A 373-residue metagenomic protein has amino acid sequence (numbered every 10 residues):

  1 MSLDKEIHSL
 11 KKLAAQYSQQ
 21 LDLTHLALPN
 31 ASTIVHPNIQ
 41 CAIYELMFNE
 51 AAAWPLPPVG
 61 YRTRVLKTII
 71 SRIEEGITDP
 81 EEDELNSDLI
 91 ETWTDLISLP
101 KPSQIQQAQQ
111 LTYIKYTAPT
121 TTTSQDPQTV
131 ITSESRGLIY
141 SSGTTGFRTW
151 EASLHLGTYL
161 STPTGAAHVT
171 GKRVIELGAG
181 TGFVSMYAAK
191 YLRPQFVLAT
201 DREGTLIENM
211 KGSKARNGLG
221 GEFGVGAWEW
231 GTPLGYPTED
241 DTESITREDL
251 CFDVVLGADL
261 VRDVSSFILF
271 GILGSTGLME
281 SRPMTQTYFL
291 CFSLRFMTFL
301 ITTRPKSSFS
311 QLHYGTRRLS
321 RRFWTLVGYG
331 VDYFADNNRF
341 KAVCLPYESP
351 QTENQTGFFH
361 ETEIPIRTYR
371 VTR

Functional and structural regions predicted by a protein language model:
M1-R373: S-adenosylmethionine-dependent methyltransferases
